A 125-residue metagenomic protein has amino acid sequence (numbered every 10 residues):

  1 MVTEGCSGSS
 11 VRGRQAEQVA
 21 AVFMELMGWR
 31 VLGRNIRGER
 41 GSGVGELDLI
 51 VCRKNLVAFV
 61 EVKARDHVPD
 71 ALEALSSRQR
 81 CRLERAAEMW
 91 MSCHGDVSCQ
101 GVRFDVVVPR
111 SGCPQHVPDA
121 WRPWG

Functional and structural regions predicted by a protein language model:
M1-I36: Acidic-basic catalytic patches of nuclease active cores, encompassing PD-(D/E)XK and other metal-cofactor nuclease
G13, E17, G43, L75-R80: Short, conserved glycine- and acidic-residue-centered signature motifs in active-site or ligand-binding loops
R30-V57: Active-site metal-binding core of divalent-cation-utilizing nuclease and nuclease-like domains
R37-V44, A64, P109-P114: Basic, glycine-rich
E39, D70-R78, R82, M89 (+1 more regions): Amphipathic, hydrophobic secondary-structure cores in small proteins
L47-A71, L83: Conserved catalytic cores of phosphodiester-cleaving nucleases, focusing on short active-site segments
C93-G125: Domain-level recognition of nuclease-like catalytic cores that cleave nucleotide substrates
